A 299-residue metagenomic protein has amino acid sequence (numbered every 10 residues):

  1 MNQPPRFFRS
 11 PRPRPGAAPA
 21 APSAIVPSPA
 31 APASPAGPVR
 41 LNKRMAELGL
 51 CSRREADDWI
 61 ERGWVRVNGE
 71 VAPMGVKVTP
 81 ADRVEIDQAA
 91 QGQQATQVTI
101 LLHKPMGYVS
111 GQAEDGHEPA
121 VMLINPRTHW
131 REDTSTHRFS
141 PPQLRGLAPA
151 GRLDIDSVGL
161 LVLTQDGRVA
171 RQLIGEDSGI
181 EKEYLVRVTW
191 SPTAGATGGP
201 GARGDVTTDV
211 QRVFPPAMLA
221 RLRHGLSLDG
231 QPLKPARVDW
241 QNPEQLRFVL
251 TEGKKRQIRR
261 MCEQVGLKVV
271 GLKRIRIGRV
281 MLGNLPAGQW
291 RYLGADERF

Functional and structural regions predicted by a protein language model:
M1-A30, F299: Polybasic, lysine-enriched low-complexity intrinsically disordered terminal tails
V26-F299: Basic, flexible Lys/Arg- and Gly-enriched helix-loop patches that mediate nucleic-acid binding at interfaces with rRNA
